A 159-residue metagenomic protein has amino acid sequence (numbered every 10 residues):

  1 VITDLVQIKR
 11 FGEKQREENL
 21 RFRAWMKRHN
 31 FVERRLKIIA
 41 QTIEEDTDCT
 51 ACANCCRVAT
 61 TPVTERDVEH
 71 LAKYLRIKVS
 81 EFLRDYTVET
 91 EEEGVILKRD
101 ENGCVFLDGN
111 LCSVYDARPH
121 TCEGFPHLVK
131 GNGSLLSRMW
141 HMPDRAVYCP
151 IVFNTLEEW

Functional and structural regions predicted by a protein language model:
V1-W159: Short loop/turn segments that flank or connect secondary-structure elements
